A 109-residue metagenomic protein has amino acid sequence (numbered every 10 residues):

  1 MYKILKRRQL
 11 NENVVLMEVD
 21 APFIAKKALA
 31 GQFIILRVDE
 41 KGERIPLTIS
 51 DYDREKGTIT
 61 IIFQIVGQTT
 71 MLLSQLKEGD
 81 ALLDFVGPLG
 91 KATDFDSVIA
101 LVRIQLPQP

Functional and structural regions predicted by a protein language model:
Y2-K77: Ferredoxin-reductase
M71-P109: FNR/FR-type flavoprotein reductase catalytic core
